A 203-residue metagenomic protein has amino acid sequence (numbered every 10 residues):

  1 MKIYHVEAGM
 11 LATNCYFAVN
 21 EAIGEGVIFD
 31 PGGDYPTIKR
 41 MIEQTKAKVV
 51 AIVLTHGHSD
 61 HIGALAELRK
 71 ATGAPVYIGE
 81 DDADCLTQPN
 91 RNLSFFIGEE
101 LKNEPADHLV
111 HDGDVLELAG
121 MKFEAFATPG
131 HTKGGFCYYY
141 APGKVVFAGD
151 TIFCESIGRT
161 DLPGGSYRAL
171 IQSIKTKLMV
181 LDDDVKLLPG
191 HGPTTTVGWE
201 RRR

Functional and structural regions predicted by a protein language model:
M1, A47, A119-M121, D183: Structured loop/turn residues at beta-strand edges in well-structured enzyme cores
M1-T45, C137-G149: Conserved beta-strand hairpin/beta-sheet module of binuclear metal-dependent hydrolase folds, prominently
A18, T55, T128: Conserved S/T- and glycine-rich ATP-binding loop of Class I adenylate-forming
A22-I23, G33, S59, G134 (+2 more regions): Short, glycine/acidic-enriched loop or turn micro-motifs at the edges of active sites
G33-L118, R203: Active-site HxH/HxHxD metal-binding segment of metal-dependent hydrolases
N92-F95, M121-R203: Metallo-beta-lactamase
